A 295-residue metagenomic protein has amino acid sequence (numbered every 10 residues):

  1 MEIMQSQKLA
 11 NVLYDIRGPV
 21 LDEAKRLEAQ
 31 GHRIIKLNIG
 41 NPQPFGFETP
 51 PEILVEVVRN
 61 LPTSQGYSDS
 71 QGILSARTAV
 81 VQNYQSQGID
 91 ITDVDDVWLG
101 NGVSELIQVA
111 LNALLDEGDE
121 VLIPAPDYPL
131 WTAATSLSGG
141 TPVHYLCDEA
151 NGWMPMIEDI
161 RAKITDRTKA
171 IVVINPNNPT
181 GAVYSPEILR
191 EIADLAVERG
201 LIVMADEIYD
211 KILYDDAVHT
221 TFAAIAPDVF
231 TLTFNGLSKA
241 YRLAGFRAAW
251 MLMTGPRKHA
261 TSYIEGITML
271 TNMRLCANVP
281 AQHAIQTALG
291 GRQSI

Functional and structural regions predicted by a protein language model:
E2-S6, A10-G102, V109, C276 (+1 more regions): N-terminal small-domain helix-loop-helix segment of the aminotransferase-like
L27-Q30, S138, E198-R199, V229: Helix C-cap/helix->beta junction micro-motif
I91-V97, E117-E120, R167, D228-T231: Short acidic capping loops at alpha-helix termini that bridge into adjacent secondary structure
A113-T135: Conserved PLP-anchoring active-site segment centered on the Schiff-base-forming lysine
L137-V143: A short helix-loop-beta submotif of the ANL/AMP-binding
V143, D148-H219: Active-site phosphate-binding strand-loop segment of PLP-dependent enzymes
A224-I295: Conserved core segment of the aminotransferase class I/II
